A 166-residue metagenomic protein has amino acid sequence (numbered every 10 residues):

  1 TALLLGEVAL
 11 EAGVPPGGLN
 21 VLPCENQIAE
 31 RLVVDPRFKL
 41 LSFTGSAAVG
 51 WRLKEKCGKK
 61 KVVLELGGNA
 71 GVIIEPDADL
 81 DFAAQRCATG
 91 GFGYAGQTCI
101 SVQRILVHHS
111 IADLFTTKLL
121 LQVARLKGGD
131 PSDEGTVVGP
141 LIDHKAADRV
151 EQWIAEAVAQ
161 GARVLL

Functional and structural regions predicted by a protein language model:
T1-A29: PLP-dependent aminotransferase-like
A2-L3, D35, E151: Conserved strand-to-helix beginnings and helix N-cap segments that scaffold or border functional pockets
L3, E30-R31, W51, A155: Alpha-helical segments flanking ligand/cofactor-binding loops in enzyme cores
A12-G13, V33-L40: Short, surface-exposed connector motifs at secondary-structure boundaries
G18, L40, S46-L166: ALDH superfamily catalytic-core signature
A29-L32, D148: Short, solvent-exposed polar/charged micro-motifs at secondary-structure junctions
